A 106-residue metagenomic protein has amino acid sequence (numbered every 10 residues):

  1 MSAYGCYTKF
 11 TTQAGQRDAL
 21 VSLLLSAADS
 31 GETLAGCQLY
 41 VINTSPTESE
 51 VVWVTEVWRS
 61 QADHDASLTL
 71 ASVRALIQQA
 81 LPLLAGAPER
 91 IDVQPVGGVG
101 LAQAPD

Functional and structural regions predicted by a protein language model:
S2, V41-E50, L76-D106: Glycine-rich beta-strand-turn "strand-cap" elements at beta-sheet edges
S2-Y4, A19, A35-G36: Short, flexible segments with low predicted structural confidence
A3-F10, V41-L68: Short, well-ordered beta-strand segments in beta-rich or mixed alpha/beta enzyme and ligand-binding folds
T11-L20: Short, surface-exposed ligand-recognition loops at beta-strand->loop->(often short) alpha-helix junctions that present
Q13, L25-A27, V73-R74, L101-D106: N-terminal/domain-start segments enriched in small and hydrophobic, helix-friendly residues, covering either
L25-Q38, V57-I91: An amphipathic, aromatic/His-enriched active-site/gating alpha helix that lines ligand/cofactor pockets
